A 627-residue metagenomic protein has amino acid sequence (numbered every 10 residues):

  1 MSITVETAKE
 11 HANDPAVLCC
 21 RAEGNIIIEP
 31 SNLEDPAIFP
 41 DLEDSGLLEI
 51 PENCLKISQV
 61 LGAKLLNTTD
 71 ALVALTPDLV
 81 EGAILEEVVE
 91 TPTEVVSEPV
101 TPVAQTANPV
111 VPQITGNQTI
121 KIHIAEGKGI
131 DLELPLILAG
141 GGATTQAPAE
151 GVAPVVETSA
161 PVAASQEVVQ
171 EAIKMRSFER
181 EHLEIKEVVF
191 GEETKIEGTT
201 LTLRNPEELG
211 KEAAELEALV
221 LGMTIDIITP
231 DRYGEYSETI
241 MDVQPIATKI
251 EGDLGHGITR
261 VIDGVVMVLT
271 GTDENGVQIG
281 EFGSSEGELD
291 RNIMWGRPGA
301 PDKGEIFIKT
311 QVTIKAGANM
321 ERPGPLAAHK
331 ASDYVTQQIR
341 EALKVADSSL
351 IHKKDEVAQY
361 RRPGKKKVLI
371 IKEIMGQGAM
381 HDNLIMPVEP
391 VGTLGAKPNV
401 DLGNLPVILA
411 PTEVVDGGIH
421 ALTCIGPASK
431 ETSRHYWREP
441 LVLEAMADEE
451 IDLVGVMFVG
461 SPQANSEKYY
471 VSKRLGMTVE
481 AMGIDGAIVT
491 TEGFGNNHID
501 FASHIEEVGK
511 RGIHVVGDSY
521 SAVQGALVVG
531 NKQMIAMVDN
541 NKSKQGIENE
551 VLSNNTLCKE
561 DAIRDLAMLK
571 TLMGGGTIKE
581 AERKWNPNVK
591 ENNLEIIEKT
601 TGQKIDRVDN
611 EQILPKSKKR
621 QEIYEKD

Functional and structural regions predicted by a protein language model:
M1-N399, T571-D627: Long, compositionally biased, glycine/small-hydrophobic-enriched stretches that function as flexible linkers, tethers
G364-G460: Membrane-embedded hairpin module used as a gating/binding unit in multi-pass transport and secretion proteins
M375-G376, T490-D500, S521-Q524: Gly/Ser/Thr-rich loops at beta-strand to alpha-helix junctions that form or flank small-molecule/cofactor-binding
R438, P462-G476: A general structural motif
G483-I484, I488: Proline-aspartate-enriched helix->loop->beta-strand connector
N497-G509: Short Gly/Thr/Asp-enriched flexible loops that form oxyanion-binding sites at enzyme active sites
A522-N540: Glycine-rich, charge-decorated loop segments at or immediately adjacent to ligand/cofactor-binding or catalytic sites
N541-G575: Extended, charge-rich low-complexity interaction segments
